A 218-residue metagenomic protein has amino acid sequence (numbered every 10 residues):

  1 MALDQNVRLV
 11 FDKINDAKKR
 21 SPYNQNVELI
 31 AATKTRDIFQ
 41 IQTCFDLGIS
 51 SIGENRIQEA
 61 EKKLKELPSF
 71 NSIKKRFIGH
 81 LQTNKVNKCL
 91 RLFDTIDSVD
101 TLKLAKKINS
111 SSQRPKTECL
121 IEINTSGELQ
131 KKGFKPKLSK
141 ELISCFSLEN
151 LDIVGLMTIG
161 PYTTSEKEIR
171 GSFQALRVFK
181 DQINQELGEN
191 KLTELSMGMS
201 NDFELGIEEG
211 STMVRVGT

Functional and structural regions predicted by a protein language model:
M1-N201, I207-E209: Conserved alpha/beta-domain cores
S211-T218: Gly/Pro- and small hydrophobic-enriched strand-loop and loop-to-helix capping segments that sit at the rims
